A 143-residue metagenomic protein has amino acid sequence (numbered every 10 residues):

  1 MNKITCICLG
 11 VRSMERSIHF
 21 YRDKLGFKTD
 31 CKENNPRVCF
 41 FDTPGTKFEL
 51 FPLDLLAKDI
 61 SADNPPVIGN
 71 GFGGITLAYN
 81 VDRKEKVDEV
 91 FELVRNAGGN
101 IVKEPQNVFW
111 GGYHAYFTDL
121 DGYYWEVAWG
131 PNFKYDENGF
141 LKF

Functional and structural regions predicted by a protein language model:
M1-I18, G74-Y79, P131-F143: N-terminal beta-strand motif that seeds the catalytic metal site of vicinal oxygen chelate
I4-R12, C39-D42, A62-L93, Y113-T118: Vicinal oxygen chelate
C8-A57: Core segments of cupin and vicinal oxygen chelate
G26-K32, D82, P105-N107: Short linear motifs in intrinsically disordered
T46-F48, I75, L120, W125: Change "...and in nucleic-acid phosphodiester-cleaving endonucleases..." to "...and in nucleic-acid processing enzymes
L55, D82, G130-N132: Short coil/turn motifs at secondary-structure junctions
A57-N64, K134-E137: A short, acidic/glycine-rich surface segment
F91-F143: Vicinal oxygen chelate
